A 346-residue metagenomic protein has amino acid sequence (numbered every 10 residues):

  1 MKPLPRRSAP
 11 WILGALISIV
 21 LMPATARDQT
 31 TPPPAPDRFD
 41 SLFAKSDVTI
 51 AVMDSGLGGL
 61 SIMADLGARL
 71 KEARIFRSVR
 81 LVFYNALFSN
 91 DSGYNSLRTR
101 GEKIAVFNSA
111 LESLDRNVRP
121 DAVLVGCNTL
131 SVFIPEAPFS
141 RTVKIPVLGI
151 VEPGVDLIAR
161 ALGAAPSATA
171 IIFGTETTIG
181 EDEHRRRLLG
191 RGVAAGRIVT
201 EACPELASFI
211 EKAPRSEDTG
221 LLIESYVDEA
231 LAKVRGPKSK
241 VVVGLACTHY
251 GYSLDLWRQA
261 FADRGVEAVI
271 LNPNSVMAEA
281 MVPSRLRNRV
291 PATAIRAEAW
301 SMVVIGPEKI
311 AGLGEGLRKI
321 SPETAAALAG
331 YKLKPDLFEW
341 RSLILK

Functional and structural regions predicted by a protein language model:
K2-I12: Bacterial N-terminal signal peptides that target proteins for export
I12-V20: Bacterial N-terminal signal peptides
A24-D28: Boundary at the C-terminal end of the N-terminal hydrophobic targeting segment
Q29-K346: Non-catalytic structural scaffold of enzyme domains
